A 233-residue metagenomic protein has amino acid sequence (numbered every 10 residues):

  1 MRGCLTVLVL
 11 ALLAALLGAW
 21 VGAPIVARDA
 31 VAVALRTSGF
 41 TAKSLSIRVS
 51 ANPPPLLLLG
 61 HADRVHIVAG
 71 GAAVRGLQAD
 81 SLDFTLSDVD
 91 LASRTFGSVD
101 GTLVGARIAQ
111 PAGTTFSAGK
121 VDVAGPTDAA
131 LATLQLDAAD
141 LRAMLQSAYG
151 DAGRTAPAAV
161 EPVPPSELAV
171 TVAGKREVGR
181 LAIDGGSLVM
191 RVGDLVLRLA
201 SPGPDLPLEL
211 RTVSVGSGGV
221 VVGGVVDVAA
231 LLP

Functional and structural regions predicted by a protein language model:
M1-L59, G71-G76, L231-P233: Hydrophobic membrane-targeting and insertion signals
T37-S44, Y149-R154, G203-L208: Short secondary-structure junctions
F40-L141: N-terminal beta-strand/beta-hairpin edge segment
S46, R64-V68, D83, A169 (+3 more regions): Beta-strand secondary-structure signal
N52, G70-A72, S87-V89, A139 (+4 more regions): Solvent-exposed coil/turn segments that connect beta secondary-structure elements in extracytoplasmic/periplasmic
T115-V189, G193-V196: Soluble extracytoplasmic domains of inner/organellar membrane proteins
V189-P233: Extracytoplasmic/luminal low-complexity segments enriched in Pro/Gly and acidic/polar residues that act as flexible
